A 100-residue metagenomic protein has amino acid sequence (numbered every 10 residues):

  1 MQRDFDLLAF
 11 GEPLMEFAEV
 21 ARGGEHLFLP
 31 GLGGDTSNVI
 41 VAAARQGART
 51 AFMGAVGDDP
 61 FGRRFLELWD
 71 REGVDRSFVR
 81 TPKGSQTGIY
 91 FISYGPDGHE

Functional and structural regions predicted by a protein language model:
M1-R22: Positively charged, low-complexity intrinsically disordered leader regions
L7, T36-I40, G62, G88: A general structural signal for well-ordered alpha-helical segments in protein cores
P13-A18, L29, N38-Q46: Beta-barrel outer-membrane channel/assembly domains of diderm bacteria
R22-E25, L66-L68: Short, glycine/charged-enriched secondary-structure capping and boundary segments
G23-G34: Short pre-catalytic strand/loop immediately N-terminal to key active-site residues, enriched for Gly-Thr
R49-E100: Conserved N-terminal subdomain of the carbohydrate kinase-like
